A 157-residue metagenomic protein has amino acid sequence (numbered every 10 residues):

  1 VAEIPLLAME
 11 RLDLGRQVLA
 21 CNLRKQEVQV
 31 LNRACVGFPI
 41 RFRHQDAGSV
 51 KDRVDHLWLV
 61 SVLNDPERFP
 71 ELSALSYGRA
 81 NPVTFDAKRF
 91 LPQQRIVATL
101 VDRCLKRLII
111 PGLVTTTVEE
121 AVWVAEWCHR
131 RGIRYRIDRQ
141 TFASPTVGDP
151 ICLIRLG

Functional and structural regions predicted by a protein language model:
V1-G15: Conserved SAM-binding loop of SAM-dependent methyltransferases across substrates and taxa, primarily the Class I
L14-L23: Conserved SAM-binding motif I beta-strand of class I
Q29-R33: Conserved SAM-binding loop
V36-A47: Conserved SAM-binding strand-loop segment of SAM-dependent methyltransferases
Q45-S61, P70: A short acidic, Gly/Pro-enriched loop at the edge of an enzyme's catalytic core that lines a small-molecule cofactor
V60-R103: Mobile active-site "lid"/loop adjacent to the S-adenosyl-L-methionine
A98-G132: Conserved Class I SAM-dependent methyltransferase catalytic core
A121-G157: Class I S-adenosyl-L-methionine
